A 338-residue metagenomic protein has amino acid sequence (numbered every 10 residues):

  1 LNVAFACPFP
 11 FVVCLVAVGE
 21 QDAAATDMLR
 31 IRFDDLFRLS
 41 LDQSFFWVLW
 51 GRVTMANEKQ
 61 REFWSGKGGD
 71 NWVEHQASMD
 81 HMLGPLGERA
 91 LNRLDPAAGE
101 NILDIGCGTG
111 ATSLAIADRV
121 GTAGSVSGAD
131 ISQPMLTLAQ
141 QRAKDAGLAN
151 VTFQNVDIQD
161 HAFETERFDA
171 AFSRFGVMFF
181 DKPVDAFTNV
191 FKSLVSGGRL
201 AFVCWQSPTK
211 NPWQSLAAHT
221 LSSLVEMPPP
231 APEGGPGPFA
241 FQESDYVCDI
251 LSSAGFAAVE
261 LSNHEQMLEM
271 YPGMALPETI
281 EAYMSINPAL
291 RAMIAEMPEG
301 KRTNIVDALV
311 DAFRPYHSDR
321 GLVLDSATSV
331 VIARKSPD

Functional and structural regions predicted by a protein language model:
M55-E100, A111-A115, L138: Conserved class I S-adenosyl-L-methionine
N57-F63, G68-S78, E260-R320: C-terminal helical/coil "lid" or tail adjacent to the Rossmann-like core of SAM-dependent
N101-H161, D185: Class I SAM-dependent methyltransferase SAM/SAH-binding core
G121, F180-D181, L194-S196: Helix-to-beta-strand junctions that scaffold the AdoMet/dcAdoMet cofactor pocket in Class I SAM-dependent enzymes
Q159-A170: A short acidic, Gly/Pro-enriched loop at the edge of an enzyme's catalytic core that lines a small-molecule cofactor
D169-V184, Q206: A short SAM/SAH-binding and catalytic strip from SAM-dependent methyltransferases
V184, V195, R199-P272: Conserved catalytic/acceptor-binding region of the Class I
A254-A257, I280, A327-D338: Core SAM-dependent methyltransferase catalytic element
